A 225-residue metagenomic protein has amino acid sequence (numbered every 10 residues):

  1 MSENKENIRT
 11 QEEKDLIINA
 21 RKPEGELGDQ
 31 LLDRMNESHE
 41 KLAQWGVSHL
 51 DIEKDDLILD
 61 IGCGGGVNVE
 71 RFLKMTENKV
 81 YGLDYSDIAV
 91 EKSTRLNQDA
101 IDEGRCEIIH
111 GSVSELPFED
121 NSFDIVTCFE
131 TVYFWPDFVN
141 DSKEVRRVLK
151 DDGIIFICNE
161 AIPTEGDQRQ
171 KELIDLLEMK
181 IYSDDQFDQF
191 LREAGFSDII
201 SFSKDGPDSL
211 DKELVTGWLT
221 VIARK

Functional and structural regions predicted by a protein language model:
L27-V47: Conserved SAM-binding loop and adjacent beta-strand
L59-E115: Class I SAM-dependent methyltransferase SAM/SAH-binding core
S114-I125: A short acidic, Gly/Pro-enriched loop at the edge of an enzyme's catalytic core that lines a small-molecule cofactor
I125-F138: A short SAM/SAH-binding and catalytic strip from SAM-dependent methyltransferases
V139-D151: A short glycine-rich, Lys/Arg-flanked "PGG" loop and its adjoining helix->strand segment in the class I
G153-N159: Conserved beta-strand signature within the Rossmann-like core of class I S-adenosyl-L-methionine
A161-E178: Short, glycine-/aromatic-enriched active-site segment of Class I SAM-dependent methyltransferases
M179-G195: Short alpha-helix
